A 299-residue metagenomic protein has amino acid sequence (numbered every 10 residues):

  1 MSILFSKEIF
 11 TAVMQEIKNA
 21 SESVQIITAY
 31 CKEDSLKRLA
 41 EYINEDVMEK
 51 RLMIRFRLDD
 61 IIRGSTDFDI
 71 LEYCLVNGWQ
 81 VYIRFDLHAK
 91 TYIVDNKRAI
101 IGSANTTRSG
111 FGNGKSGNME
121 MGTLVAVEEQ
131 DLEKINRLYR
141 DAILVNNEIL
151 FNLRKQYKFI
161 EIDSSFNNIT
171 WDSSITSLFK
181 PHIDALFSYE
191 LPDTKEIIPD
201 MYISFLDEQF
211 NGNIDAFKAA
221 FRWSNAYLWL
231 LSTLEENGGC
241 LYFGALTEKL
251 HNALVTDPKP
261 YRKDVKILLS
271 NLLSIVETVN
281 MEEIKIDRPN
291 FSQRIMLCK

Functional and structural regions predicted by a protein language model:
M1-L4, I26-C31, D60, E120-T123 (+2 more regions): Short, exposed beta-strand "edge-strand" segments with a Pro/Gly-rich flavor and a Y/T-containing core
S2-T11, L36, E49-N136: HKD-type phospholipase D/PLD-like phosphodiesterase module
Q15-V76, Y202-D215, R222-E282: Primarily the HKD phosphodiesterase
Q25, I143-F151, P258, I284: Residue-level signal for secondary-structure boundary elements
I100, G122, C240-F243, M296: Ordered hydrophobic segments in well-structured contexts
I100-I101, N105-I183: Signature of lipid phosphatidyltransferase scaffolds
I162-F210: Helix-loop elements that line ligand-binding/catalytic pockets
T278-K299: C-terminal engagement modules used by replication, chromatin/transcription, nuclear envelope/ESCRT, and ubiquitin
